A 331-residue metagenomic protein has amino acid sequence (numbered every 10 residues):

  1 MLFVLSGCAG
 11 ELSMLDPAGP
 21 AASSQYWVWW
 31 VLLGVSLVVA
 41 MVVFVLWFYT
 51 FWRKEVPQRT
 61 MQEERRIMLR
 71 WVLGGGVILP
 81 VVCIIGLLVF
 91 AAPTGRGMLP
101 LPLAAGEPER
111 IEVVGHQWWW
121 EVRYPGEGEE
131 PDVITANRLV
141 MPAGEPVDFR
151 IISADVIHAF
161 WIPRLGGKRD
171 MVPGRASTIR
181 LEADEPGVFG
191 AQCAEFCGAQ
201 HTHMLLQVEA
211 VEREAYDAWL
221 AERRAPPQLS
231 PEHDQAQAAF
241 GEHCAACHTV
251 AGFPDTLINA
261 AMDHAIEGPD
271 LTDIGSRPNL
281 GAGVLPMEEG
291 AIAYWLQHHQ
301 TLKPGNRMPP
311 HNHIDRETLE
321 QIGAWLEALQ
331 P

Functional and structural regions predicted by a protein language model:
M1-G10: N-terminal secretory/membrane targeting signals
C8, Q330-P331: Short, solvent-exposed mixed-charge patches
A9-V28, F51-I266, G283-Q297, L302-P304 (+1 more regions): Non-transmembrane, membrane-proximal soluble domains of secreted or membrane proteins
A21-V42: Membrane-entry segments of alpha-helical transmembrane domains in multi-pass membrane proteins
V38-V45, I78, V82: Residues within alpha-helical transmembrane segments of multi-pass membrane proteins, especially transporters, ion
A40-V56: Alpha-helical transmembrane segments
A324-L329: Aromatic- and Gly/Pro-enriched helix-to-coil junctions and flexible linker segments
